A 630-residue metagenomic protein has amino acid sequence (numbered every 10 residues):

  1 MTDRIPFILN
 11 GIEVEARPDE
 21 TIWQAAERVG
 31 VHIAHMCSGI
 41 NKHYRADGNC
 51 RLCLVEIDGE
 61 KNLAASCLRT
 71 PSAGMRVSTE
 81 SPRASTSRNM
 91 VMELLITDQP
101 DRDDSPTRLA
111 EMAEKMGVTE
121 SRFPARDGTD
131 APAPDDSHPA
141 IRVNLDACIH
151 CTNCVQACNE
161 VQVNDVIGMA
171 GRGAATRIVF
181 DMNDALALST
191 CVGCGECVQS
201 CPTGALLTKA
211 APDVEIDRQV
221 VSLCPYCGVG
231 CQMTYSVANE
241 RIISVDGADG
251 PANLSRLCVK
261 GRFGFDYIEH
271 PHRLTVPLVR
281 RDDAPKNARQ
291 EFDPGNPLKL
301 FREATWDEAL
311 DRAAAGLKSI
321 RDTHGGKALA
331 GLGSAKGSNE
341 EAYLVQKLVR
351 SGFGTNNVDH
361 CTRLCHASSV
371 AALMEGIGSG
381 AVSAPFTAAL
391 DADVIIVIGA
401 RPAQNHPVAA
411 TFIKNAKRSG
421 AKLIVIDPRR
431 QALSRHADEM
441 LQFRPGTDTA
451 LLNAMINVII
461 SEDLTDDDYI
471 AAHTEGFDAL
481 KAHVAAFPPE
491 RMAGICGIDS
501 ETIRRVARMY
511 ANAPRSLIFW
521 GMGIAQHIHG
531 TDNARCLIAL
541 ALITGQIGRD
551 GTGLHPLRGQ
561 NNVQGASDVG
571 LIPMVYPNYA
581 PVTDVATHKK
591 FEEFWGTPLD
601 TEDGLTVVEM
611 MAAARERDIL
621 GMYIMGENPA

Functional and structural regions predicted by a protein language model:
M1-D19, I57-G59, G74-E462, L480 (+4 more regions): N-terminal export/assembly segments and adjacent metallocofactor-ligating motifs of anaerobic energy-metabolism
I5-F7, E13-A73, R83-S87: N-terminal cofactor/phosphate-binding cores enriched in small/glycine residues, especially glycine-rich loops such as
E27, K417-R418, A511: Anion (oxyanion) recognition and catalysis
V31-I40, T208-P212, I547-G548: Active-site phosphate-binding and catalytic loops of NTP-dependent enzymes
M112, A175, I216-D217, S334-A335 (+2 more regions): A glycine-rich phosphate-binding loop feature that marks nucleotide/adenosyl-phosphate handling sites
V166, T208-K209, H324-A328, T465-I470 (+2 more regions): Flexible, glycine/charged-enriched surface loops at secondary-structure junctions
G446, A450-L517: P-loop NTPase catalytic nucleotide-binding module
Y510-A612: A glycine-rich, hydrophobic/aromatic-adjacent loop/helix-cap motif
